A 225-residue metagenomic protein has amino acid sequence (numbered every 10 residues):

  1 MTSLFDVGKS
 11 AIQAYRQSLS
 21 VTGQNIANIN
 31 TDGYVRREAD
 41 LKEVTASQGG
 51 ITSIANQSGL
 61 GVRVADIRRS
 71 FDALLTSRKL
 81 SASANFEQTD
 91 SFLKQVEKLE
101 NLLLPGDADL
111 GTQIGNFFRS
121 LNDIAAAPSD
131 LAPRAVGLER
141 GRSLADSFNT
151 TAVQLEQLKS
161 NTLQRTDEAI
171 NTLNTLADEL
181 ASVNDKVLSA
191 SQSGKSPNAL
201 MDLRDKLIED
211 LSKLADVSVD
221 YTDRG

Functional and structural regions predicted by a protein language model:
M1, Q113, I124, D167-A169 (+4 more regions): Aromatic-residue detector
M1-R142, D146-E156, T162, M201-K206 (+1 more regions): Bacterial Type III/flagellar export signals at protein N-termini
A108, L131-A132, D185, A190 (+1 more regions): A conserved hydrophobic secondary-structure block that centers on an alpha-helix together with its immediately flanking
L144-V187, S191: Long, non-coiled-coil amphipathic alpha-helical linker/lever segments that couple catalytic cores to other domains
S193-P197, R204-I208: Aromatic-residue-lined binding/catalytic grooves and analogous aromatic/hydrophobic interfacial grooves in multimeric
